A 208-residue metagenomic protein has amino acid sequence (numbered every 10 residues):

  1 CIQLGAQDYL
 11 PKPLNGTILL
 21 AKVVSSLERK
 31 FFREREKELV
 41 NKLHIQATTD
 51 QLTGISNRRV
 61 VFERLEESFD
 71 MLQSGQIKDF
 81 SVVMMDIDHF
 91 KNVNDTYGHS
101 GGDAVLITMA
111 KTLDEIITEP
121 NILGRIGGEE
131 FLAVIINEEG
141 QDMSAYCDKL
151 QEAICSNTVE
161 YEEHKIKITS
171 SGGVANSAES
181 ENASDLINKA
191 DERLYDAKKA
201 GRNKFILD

Functional and structural regions predicted by a protein language model:
Y9, N15-Q51, R59-D70, N121-I122: Signal-transducing coiled-coil linker helices
K12, R125, K198: A Lys-centered signature of the CheY-like receiver
H44-E63, M85-H99, I107: Conserved nucleotide-binding and Mg2+-coordinating catalytic segments in signaling enzymes
F62-Y97, L113, G124: Active-site-proximal structural segments of metal-dependent nucleotidyl cyclase/transferase enzymes
G101-I122, E130, I154: Active-site-proximal alpha-helical element of nucleotidyl cyclase-like catalytic domains and analogous helices
A110-K111, D142-E160, D191: Alpha-helical scaffold within the catalytic cores of cyclic-nucleotide enzymes
I122-R125, I166: A short pre-motif secondary-structure segment
S144, E162, N176-D208: Catalytic-core segments of nucleotide cyclases and related cyclic-nucleotide turnover enzymes
